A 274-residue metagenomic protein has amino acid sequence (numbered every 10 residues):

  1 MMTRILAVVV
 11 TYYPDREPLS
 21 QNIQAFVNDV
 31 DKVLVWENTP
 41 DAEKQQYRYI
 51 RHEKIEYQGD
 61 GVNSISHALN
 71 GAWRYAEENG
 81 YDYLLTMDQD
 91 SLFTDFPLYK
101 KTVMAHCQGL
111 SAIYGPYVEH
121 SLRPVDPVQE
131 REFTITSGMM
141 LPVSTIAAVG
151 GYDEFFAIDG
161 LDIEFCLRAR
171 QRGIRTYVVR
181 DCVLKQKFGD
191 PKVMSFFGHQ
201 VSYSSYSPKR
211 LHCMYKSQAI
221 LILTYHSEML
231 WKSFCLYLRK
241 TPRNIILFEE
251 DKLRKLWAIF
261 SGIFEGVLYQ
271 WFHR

Functional and structural regions predicted by a protein language model:
V9-N28: Short, well-formed alpha-helical segments that are part of the catalytic scaffolds of diverse glycosyltransferases
I23, D31-D41, Q58: Short beta-strand/loop segment that forms part of the nucleotide-sugar
G59-E78: Glycine-rich, basic loop-to-helix element that forms the pyrophosphate-binding segment of sugar-nucleotide handling
Y81, S91-D126: Conserved donor NDP-sugar-binding/catalytic core segment of glycosyltransferases
L84: Short aromatic/hydrophobic "clamp" motif used to bind/position activated sugar donors
T136-G150: Conserved nucleotide-sugar donor-binding and metal-coordinating catalytic region shared by glycosyltransferases
T145, F155-F188: A short, conserved alpha-helix in the catalytic core of glycosyltransferases
I222-R274: Non-catalytic, C-terminal membrane-associated alpha-helical segments of glycosyltransferases
